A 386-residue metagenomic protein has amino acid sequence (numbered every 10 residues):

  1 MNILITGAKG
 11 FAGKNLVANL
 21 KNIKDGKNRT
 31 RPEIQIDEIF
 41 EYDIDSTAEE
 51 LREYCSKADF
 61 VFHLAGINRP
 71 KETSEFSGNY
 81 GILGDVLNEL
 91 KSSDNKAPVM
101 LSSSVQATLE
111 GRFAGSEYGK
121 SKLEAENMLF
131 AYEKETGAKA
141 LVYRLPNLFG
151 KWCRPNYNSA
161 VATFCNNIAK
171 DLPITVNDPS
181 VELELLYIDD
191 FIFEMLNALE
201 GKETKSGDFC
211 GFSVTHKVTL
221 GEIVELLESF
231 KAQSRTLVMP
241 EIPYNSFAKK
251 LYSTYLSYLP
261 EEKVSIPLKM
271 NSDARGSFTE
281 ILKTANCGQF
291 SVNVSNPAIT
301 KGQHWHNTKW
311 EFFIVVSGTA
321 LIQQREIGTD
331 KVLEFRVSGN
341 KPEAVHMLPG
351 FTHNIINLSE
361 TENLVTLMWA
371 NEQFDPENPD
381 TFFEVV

Functional and structural regions predicted by a protein language model:
M1-G26: N-terminal Rossmann NAD(P)H-binding glycine-rich loop of SDR-like oxidoreductase domains
D43-D85, E89-S93, Q106-F113: NAD(P)H-binding glycine-rich loop region in Rossmannoid oxidoreductase-like domains and their noncatalytic homologs
G84-E126, E133-T136, L141-Y143: Conserved Rossmann-fold NAD(P)-dependent oxidoreductase catalytic core, especially the SDR/UDP-sugar
N127-W152, L172-D178: Conserved beta-loop-beta element that borders a ligand/cofactor-binding pocket
P146, N166-L186, K205-F212: A conserved pocket-lining segment of Rossmann-fold NAD(P)-dependent short-chain dehydrogenase/reductase
P155-T163, S180-E200, T219-E225: Substrate-positioning beta->alpha
N197, G201-M270: Mid/C-terminal beta-alpha module of Rossmann-like enzyme folds, strongest in SDR-family dehydrogenases/epimerases
V264-Q303: A short glycine-rich, His/Asp/Glu-containing loop-to-beta-strand
